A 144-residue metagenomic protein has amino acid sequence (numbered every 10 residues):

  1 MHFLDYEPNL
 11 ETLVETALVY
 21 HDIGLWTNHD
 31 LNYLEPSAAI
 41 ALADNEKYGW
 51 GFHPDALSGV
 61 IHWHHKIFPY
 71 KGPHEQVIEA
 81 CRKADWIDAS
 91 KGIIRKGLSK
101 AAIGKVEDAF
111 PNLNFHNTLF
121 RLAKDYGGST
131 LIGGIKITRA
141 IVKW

Functional and structural regions predicted by a protein language model:
M1, N32-K47: An active-site-proximal "capping" alpha-helix that borders the catalytic cofactor pocket
M1-E7, G49, K66-W144: Divalent metal-dependent phosphate-bond-processing catalytic cores, especially two-metal-ion Mg2+/Mn2+ enzymes that act
L4-P8, G24-L31, Y48: Residues at alpha-helix boundaries and short interhelical turns
E11-H29, S37, L57-K66: His-Asp-centered metal-binding catalytic motifs of divalent-metal-dependent phosphohydrolases/nucleases
L31-N32, R95: Alpha-helical transmembrane segments and their juxtamembrane interfaces
A41-A43, H62-W63, D85-W86: Hydrophobic alpha-helical segments of small multi-pass membrane proteins
W50-D55: Membrane-interface starts of transmembrane alpha-helices
